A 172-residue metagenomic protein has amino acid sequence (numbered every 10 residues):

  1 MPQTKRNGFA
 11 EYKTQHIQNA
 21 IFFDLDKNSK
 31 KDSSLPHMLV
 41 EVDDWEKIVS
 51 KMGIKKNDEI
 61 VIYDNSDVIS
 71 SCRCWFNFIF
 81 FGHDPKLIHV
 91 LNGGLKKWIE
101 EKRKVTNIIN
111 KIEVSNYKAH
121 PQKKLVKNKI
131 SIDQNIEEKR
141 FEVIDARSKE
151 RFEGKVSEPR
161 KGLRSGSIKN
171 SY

Functional and structural regions predicted by a protein language model:
M1-Y172: Cytosolic catalytic domains that perform sulfur/thiol-centered chemistry
